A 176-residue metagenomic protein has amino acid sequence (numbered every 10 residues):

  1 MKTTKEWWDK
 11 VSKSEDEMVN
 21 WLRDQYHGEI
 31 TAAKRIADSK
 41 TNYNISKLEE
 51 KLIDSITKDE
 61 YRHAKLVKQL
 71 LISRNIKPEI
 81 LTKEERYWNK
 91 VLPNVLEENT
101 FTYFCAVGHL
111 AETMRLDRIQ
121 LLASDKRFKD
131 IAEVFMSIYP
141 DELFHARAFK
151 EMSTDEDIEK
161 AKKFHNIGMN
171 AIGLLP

Functional and structural regions predicted by a protein language model:
M1-P176: Non-heme di-metal
